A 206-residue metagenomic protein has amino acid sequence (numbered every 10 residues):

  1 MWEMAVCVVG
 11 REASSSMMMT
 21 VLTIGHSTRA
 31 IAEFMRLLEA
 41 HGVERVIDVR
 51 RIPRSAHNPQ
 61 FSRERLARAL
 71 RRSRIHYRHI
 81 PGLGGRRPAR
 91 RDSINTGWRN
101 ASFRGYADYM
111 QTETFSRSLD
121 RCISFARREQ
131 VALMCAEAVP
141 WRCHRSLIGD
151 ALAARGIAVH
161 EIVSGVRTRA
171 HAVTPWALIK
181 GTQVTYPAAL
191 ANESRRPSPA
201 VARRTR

Functional and structural regions predicted by a protein language model:
E3-R206: Residues lining hydrophobic/aromatic ligand-binding pockets adjacent to catalytic sites
